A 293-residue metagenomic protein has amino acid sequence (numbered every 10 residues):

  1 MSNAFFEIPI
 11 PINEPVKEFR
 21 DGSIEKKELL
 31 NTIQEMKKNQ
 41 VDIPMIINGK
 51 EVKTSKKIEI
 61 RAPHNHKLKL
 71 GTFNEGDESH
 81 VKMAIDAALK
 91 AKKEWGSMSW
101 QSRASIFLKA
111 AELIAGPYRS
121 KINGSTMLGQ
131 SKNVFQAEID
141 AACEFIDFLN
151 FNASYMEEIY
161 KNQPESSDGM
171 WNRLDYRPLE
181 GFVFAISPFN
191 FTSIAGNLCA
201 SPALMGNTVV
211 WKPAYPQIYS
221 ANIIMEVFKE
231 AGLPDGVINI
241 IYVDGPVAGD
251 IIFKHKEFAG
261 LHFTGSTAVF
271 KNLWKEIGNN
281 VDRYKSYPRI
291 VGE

Functional and structural regions predicted by a protein language model:
M1-L70: Hydrophobic face of amphipathic alpha-helices that form TPR/SEL1-like repeat modules and related alpha-solenoid
N13, A88-L89, F107, P246 (+1 more regions): Residue-level signal for cytosolic alpha-helical hairpin/rod architecture
V16, V41-D42, K92, C199 (+1 more regions): A generic hydrophobic-helix recognition signal that picks specific residues within alpha-helical hydrophobic
G22, K26-L29, D77, V81 (+10 more regions): Generic structural signal for well-ordered, non-membrane alpha-helical segments in soluble metabolic enzymes
K27, K53, F135, A185 (+1 more regions): Short, electropositive, low-hydrophobicity segments enriched in small/polar residues
L29-I33, K82-L89, W274: A generic alpha-helix structural signal
K53-S55, E59-R61, N65-Y160: Glycine-rich loop-to-alpha-helix module at the N-terminal edge of alpha/beta enzyme cores
M127, I146, M156-E293: Rossmann-like NAD(P) dinucleotide-binding subdomain of oxidoreductase/dehydrogenase enzymes
